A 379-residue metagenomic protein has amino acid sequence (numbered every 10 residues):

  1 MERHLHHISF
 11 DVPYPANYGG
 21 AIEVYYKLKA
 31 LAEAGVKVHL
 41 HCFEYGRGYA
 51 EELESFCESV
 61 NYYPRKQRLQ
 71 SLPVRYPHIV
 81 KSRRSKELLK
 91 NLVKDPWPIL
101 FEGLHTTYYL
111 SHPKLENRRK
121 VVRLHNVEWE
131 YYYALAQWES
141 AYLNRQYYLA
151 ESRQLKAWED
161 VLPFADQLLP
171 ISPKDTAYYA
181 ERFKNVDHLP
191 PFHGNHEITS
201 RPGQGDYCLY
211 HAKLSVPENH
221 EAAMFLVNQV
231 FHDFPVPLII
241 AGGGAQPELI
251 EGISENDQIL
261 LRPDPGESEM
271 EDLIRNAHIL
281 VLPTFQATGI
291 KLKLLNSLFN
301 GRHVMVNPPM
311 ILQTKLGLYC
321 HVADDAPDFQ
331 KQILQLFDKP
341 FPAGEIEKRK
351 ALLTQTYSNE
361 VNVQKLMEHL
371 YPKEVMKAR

Functional and structural regions predicted by a protein language model:
M1-S59, K94-D95: N-terminal subdomain of nucleotide-sugar transferases
R83, P340-P372: A charged, aromatic-enriched C-terminal amphipathic alpha-helix characteristic of glycosyltransferases across folds
K86-V93, E128-Y131, E139-L168: Membrane-proximal helix-turn-helix segments that form the acceptor-binding/catalytic region of lipid-linked
I99, L115-W138: Active-site proximal beta-strand in glycosyltransferases
Y148-I198: Donor nucleotide-sugar binding/catalytic pocket of nucleotide-sugar-dependent glycosyltransferases
H188-E255, L260-R275: Conserved catalytic-core segment of nucleotide-activated headgroup transferases in glycan assembly
R275-G289, N300-H303: Acidic donor-binding loop of glycosyltransferase active sites
K293-F299, H303-N307: Short hydrophobic beta-strand element within catalytic cores of glycosyltransferases and related nucleotide-activated
